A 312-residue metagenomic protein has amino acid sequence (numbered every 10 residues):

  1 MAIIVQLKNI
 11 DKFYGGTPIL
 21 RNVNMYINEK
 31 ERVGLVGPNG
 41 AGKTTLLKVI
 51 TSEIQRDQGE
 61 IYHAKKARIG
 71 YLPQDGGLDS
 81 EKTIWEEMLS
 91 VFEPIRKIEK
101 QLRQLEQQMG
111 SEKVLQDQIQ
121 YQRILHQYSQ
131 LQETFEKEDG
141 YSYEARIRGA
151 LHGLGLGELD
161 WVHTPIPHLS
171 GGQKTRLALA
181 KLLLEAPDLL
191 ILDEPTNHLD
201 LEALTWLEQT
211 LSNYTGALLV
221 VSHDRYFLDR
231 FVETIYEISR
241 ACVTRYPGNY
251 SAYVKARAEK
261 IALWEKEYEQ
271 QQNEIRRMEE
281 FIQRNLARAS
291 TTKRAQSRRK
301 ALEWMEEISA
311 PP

Functional and structural regions predicted by a protein language model:
M1-Y268: ABC ATP-binding cassette signature C-motif
L125-Y143, E259-P312: Flexible nucleotide-interacting loop at or near the entrance of a catalytic core
